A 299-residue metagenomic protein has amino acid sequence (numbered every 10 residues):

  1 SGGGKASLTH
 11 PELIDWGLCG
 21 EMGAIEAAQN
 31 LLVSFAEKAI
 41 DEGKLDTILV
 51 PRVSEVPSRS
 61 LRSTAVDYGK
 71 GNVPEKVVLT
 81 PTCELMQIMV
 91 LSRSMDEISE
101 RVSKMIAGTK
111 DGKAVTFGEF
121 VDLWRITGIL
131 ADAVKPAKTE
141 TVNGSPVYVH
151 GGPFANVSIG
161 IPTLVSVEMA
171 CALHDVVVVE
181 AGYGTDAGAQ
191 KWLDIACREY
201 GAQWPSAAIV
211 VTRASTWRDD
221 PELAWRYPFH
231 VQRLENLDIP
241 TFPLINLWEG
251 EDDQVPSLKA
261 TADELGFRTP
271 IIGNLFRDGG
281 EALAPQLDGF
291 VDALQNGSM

Functional and structural regions predicted by a protein language model:
S1-M299: Flexible phosphate-sensing "switch/lid" loops adjacent to ATP/NTP-binding sites across phosphate-transfer
